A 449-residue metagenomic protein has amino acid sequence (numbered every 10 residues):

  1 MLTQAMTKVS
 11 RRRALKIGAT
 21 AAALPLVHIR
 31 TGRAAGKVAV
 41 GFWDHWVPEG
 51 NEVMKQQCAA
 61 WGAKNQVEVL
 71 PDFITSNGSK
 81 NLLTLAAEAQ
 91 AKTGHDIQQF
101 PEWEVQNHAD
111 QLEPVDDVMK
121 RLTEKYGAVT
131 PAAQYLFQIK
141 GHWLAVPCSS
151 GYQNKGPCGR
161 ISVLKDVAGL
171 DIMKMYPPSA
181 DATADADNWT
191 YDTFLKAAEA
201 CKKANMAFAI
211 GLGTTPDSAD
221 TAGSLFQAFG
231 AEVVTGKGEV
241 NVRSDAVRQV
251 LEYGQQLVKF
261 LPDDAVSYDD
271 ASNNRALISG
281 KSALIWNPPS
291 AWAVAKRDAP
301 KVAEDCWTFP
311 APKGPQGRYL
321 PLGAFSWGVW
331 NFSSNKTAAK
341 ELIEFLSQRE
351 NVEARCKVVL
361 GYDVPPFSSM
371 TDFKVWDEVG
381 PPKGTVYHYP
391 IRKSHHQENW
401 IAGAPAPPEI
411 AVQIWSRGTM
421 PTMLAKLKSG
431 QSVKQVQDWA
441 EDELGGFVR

Functional and structural regions predicted by a protein language model:
M1-S10: N-terminal secretory signal peptides
S10-P25, L164: N-terminal export leaders
A34-A39, A59, A63-N65, G141 (+7 more regions): Extracytoplasmic/periplasmic substrate-recognition and gating elements
G36-E102, R275: Early extracytoplasmic/lumenal segment of secretory-pathway proteins
P101-C158, A303-P312, G384, P390-K393: Hinge/lid segment of periplasmic solute-binding proteins
D117-V129, L170-A186, F229-V250, R297-P300 (+3 more regions): Short, solvent-exposed loop/beta-turn-alpha elements that line the ligand-binding surface or hinge of extracytoplasmic
D192-C201, G236-S267, A311: Glycine-centered hinge/linker elements that transmit conformational signals in sensory and ligand-binding systems
P382-G445: C-terminal capping/gating helix-and-loop segments adjacent to ligand/active sites or protein-protein/ligand interfaces
